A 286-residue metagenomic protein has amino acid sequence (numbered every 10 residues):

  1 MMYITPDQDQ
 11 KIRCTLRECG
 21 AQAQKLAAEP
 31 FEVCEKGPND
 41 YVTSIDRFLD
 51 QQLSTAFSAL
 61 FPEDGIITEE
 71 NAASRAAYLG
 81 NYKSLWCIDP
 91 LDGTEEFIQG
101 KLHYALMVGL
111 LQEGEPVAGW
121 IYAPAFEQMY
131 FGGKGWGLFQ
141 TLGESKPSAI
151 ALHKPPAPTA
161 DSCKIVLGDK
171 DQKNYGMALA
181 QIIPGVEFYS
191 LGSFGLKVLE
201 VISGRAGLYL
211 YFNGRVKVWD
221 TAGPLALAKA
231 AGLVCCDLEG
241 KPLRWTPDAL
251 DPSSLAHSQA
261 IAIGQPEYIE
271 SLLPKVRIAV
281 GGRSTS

Functional and structural regions predicted by a protein language model:
M1-C14, A180-I182, V198-S286: Oxyanion/phosphate-interacting regions
M1-L91, G281-S286: N-terminal subdomain of lithium-sensitive/metallo-dependent phosphomonoesterases centered on the IMPase/IPPase/PAP
C19, A23-L26, D46, F57 (+6 more regions): Residue-level signal for inorganic ion chemistry
Y78-S145: DPxDG-like acidic metal-binding loop motif
L152-Y175, L179-S193: Short loop->beta-strand "edge-of-pocket" segments that line small-molecule binding or catalytic clefts across diverse
